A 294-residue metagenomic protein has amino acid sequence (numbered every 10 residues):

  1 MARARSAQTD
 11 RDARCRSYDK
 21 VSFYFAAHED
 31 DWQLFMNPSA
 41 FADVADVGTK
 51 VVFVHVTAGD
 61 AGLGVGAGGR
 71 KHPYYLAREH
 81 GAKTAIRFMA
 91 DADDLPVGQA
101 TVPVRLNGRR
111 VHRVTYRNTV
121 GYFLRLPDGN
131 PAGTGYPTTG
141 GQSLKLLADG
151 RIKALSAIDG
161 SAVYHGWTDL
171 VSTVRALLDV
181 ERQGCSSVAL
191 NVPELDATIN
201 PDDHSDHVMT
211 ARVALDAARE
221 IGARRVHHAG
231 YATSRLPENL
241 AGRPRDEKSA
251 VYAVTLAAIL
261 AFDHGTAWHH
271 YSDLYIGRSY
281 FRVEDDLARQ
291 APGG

Functional and structural regions predicted by a protein language model:
M1-A2: N-terminal export leaders
R5-R182, L215-R219, K248-S249, A253-A258 (+4 more regions): Active-site rim/loop-helix segments in enzyme catalytic domains that contact anionic ligands
W32-L34, D60-A61, A197-N200, S234-R235: Active-site environment of divalent metal-dependent phosphoester hydrolases
V52-H55, F123, S187-V192, R225-G230: A structural signal for short, well-ordered beta-strand segments and their strand-loop junctions that often border
V171-M209, A214: Active-site adenylate/phosphate-handling loop in enzymes that bind or generate adenylated species
V188-L190, D206, T266-V283: Amphipathic, soluble alpha/beta structural segments
D203, V208-F262: Extended hydrophobic/aromatic segments used for targeting, binding, or gating
G293-G294: C-terminal accessory extensions appended to soluble enzyme cores
